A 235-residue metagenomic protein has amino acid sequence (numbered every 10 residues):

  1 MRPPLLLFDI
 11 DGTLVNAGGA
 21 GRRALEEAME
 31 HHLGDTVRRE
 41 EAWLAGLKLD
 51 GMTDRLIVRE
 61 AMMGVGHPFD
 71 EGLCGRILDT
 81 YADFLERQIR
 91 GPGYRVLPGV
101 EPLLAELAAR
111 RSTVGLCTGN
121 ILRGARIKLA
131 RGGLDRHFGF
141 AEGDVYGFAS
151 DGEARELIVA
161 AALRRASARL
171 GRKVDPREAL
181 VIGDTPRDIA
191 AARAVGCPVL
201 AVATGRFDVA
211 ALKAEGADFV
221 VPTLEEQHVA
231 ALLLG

Functional and structural regions predicted by a protein language model:
M1-A45, D50, R59, M63-G64 (+1 more regions): Active-site neighborhood of HAD-like aspartate-dependent phosphohydrolases
M1-F8, E60, F69-G72, E178 (+1 more regions): Non-catalytic pre-domain segments flanking phosphatase-related domains
E26, R55-F69, K128, A162-R165: Helix-loop "lid/cap" segments that line or gate small-molecule binding pockets
M62-P102, R110: Metal-dependent phosphoesterase signature
P92-R95, I121-L180, P186-V195: Substrate-recognition "cap/lid" segment bordering the active-site pocket of phosphatases
T118: Conserved phosphate-coupling serine/threonine residues in phosphotransfer and NTP-handling enzymes
G147, F219-L224: Short acidic-hydrophobic, aromatic-tinged amphipathic segments that line or gate anion-handling sites
V181-F219: Acidic, Mg2+-coordinating phosphoryl-transfer loop and its flanking beta/alpha structural elements, shared across
